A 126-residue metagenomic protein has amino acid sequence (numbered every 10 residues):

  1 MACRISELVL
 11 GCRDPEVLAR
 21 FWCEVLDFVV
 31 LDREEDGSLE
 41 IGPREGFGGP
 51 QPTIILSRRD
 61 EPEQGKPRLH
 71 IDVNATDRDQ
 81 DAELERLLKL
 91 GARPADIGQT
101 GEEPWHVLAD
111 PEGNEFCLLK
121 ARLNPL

Functional and structural regions predicted by a protein language model:
M1-A19, L69, A75, R122-L126: N-terminal beta-strand motif that seeds the catalytic metal site of vicinal oxygen chelate
C3, E7, D32-R33, E40-P43 (+3 more regions): Vicinal oxygen chelate
D14-P15, D79, W105: Residue-level preference for nonpolar/small residues embedded in alpha-helices
P15-V29, L87-G91: Amphipathic alpha-helical segments
D36, G49-Q51, Q64-R68: Short connector loops at helix/strand junctions that flank enzyme active sites, especially segments positioning acidic
R58-E63: Short, flexible, solvent-exposed loop/turn segments with mixed acidic/basic and small polar residues
Q64-L84: Mid-chain, well-packed structural core segment of small domains
